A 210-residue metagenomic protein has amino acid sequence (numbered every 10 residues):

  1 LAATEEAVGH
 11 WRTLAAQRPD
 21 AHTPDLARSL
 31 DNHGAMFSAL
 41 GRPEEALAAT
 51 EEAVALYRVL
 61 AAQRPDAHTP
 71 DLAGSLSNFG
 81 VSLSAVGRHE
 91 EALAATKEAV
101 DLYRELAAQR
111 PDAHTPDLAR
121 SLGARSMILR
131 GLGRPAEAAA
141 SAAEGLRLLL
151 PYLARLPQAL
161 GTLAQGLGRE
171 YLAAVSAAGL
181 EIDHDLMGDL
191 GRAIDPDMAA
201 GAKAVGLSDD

Functional and structural regions predicted by a protein language model:
L1-S176: A detector of tandem-repeat and repeat-rich interaction/domain scaffolds
A140-A142, E181-D195: Alpha-helical repeat scaffolds
G191-D210: Acidic/polar low-complexity scaffolding segments in large eukaryotic proteins
